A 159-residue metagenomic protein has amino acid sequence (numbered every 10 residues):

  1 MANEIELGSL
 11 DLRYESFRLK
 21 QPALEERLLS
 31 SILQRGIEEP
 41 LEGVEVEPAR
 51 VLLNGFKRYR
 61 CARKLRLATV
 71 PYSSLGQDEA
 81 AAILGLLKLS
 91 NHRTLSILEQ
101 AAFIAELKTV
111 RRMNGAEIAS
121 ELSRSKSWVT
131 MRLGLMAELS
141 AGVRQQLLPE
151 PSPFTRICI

Functional and structural regions predicted by a protein language model:
M1-L75: Short, charged/polar connector segments at secondary-structure boundaries
F17-L19, R60-E138, R144, T155: Amphipathic, charge-rich alpha-helical segments that serve as recognition/docking helices
E38-P40, A137-S140: Short, proline-centered helix/strand-breaking motifs
L147-S152: Short, basic, alpha-helical segments at the C-terminal edge of helix-turn-helix-like DNA-binding modules
C158-I159: A short helix-loop-helix "switch/interaction" segment in the helical subdomain of ASCE P-loop NTPases
